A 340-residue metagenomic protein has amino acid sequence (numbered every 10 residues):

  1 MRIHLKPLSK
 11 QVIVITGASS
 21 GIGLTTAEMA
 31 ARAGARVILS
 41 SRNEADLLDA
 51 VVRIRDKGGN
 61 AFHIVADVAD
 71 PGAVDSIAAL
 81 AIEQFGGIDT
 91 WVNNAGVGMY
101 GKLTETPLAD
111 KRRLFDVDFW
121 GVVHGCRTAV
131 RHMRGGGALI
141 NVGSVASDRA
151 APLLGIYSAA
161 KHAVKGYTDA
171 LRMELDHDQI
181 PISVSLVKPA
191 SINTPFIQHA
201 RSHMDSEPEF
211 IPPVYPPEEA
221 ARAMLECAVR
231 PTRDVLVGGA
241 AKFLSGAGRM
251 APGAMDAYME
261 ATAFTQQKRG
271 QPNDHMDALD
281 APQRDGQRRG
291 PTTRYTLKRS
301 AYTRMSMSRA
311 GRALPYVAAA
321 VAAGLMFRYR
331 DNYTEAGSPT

Functional and structural regions predicted by a protein language model:
V12, S19-S20: Conserved glycine-rich cofactor-binding loop
A35-D49: Conserved glycine-rich Rossmann-like NAD(P)H-binding loop of the short-chain dehydrogenase/reductase
A66-S76, L108: The beta1-alpha1 cofactor-binding region of Rossmann-like NAD(H)/NADP(H)-dependent oxidoreductases
K102-L103, D110-R112: Substrate-binding pocket helix/loop in short-chain dehydrogenase/reductase
C126, A160: Active-site helix of classical SDR
S144: Residue(s) in the substrate-gating loop at a strand-loop-helix junction that position the organic substrate next
H177-G270: SDR active-site lid
